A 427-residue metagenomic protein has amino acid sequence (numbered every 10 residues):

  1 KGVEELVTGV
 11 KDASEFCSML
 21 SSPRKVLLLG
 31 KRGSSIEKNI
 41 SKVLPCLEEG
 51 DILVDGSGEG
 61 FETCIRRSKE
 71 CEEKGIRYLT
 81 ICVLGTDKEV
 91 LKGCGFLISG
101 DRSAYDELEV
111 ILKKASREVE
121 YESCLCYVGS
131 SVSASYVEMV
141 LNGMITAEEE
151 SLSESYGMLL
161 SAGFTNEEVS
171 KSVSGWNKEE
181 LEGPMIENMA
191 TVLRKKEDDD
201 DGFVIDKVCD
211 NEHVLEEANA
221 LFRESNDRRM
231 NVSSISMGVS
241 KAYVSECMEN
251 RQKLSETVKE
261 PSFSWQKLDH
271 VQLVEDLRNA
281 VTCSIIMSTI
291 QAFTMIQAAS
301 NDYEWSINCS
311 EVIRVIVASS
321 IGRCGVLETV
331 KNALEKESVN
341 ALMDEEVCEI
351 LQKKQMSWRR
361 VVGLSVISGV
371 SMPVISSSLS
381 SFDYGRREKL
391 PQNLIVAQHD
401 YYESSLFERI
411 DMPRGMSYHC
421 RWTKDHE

Functional and structural regions predicted by a protein language model:
K1-K25, L29-L47, R66-G75, V361-L364: Conserved N-terminal Rossmann-fold NAD(P) cofactor-binding segment
V3, S18, P45, E73 (+18 more regions): Generic secondary-structure signature for well-ordered alpha-helical cores
G9, L53, Y78-L79, V232 (+1 more regions): Hydrophobic beta-strand scaffold residues
I36-S41, V54, G60-K171, E179-G202 (+1 more regions): Rossmann-fold dinucleotide-binding core
V132-S135, E154, L160-T165, E179-I286 (+1 more regions): Interdomain hinge/lid region at the active-site interface of Rossmann-like NAD(P)-dependent oxidoreductases
S155, E167-S170, S233-I235, E304-N308 (+2 more regions): Flexible, glycine/charged-enriched surface loops at secondary-structure junctions
G175-E180, S300-L334: Small-residue-rich helix-loop
A333, Q352-K353, S357-E427: C-terminal amphipathic alpha-helical interaction region
